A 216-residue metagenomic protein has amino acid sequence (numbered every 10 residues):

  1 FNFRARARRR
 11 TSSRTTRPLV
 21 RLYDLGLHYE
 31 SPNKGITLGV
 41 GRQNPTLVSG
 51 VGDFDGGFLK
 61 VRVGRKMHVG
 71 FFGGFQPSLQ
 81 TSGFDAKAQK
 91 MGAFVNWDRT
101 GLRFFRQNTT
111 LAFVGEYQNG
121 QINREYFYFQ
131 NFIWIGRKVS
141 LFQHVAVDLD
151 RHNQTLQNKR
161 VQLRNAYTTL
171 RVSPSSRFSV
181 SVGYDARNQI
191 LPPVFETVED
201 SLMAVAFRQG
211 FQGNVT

Functional and structural regions predicted by a protein language model:
F1-T216: Gram-negative and organellar
